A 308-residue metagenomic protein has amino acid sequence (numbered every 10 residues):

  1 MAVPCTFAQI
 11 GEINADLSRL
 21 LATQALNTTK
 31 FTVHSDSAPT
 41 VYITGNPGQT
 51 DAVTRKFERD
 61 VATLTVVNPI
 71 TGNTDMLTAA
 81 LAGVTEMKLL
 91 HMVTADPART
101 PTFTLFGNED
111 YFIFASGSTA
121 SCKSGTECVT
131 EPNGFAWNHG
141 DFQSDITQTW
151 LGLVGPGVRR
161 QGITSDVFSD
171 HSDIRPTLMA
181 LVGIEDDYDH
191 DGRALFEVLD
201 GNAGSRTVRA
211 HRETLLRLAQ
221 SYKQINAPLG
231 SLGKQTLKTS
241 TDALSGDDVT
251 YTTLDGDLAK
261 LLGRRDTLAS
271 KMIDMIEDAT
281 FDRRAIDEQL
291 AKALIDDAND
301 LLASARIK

Functional and structural regions predicted by a protein language model:
M1, T104-L105, W150-L153, I174-M179: Beta-strand elements within well-structured catalytic alpha/beta cores of enzymes that handle phosphate/sulfate esters
M1-K123, K234-R306: Secreted, luminal/periplasmic, and some membrane-associated catalytic domains that remodel anionic oxygen-ester
C5, Q9, G45, Q143 (+2 more regions): Extracytoplasmic/periplasmic, Sec-exported soluble proteins
S35, D51, Q143-D145, F168-S172 (+1 more regions): Conserved structured core elements
S37, R99-P101, N138, D145-T149 (+2 more regions): Residues that flank catalytic or metal-binding motifs in active/ligand-binding sites
V67-T100, D166-S169, D173, I184-R217: Polar, surface-exposed loop/tail segments that function as active-site lids or cofactor/substrate-recognition elements
G107-R159, D170, Q220-T252: C-terminal, low-complexity/hydrophilic appendages and adjacent surface loops of extracellular/periplasmic anionic
R160-D166: Second-shell loop/turn segments in exported
